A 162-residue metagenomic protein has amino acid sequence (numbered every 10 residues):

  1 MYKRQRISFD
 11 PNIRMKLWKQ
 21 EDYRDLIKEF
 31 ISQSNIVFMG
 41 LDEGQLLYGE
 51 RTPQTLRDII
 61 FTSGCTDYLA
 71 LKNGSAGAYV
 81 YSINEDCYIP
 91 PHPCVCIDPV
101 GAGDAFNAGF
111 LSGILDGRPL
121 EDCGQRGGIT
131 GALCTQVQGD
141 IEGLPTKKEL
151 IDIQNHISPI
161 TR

Functional and structural regions predicted by a protein language model:
M1-Y2, C134: Hydrophobic beta-strand positions within the nucleotide-binding domains of ABC ATPases
K3-L56, D67, A76-G77: Conserved beta-alpha-beta core of the PfkB/ribokinase-like small-molecule kinase fold
E50-R162: Conserved phosphate-binding/catalytic region of the ribokinase-like
